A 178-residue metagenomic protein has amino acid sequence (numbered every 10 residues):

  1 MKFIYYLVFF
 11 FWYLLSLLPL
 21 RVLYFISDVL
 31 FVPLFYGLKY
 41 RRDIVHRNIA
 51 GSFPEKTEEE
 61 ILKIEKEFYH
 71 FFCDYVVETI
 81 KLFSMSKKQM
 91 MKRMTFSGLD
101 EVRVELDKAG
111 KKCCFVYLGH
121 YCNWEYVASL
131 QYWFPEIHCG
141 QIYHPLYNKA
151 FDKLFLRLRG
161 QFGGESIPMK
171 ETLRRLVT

Functional and structural regions predicted by a protein language model:
M1-F115, C122-N123: Membrane-proximal helical "anchor" segments flanking the first transmembrane region of inner-membrane enzymes
L23-I26, L99-V104, S129, C139 (+2 more regions): Residues in flexible loops and secondary-structure boundaries
K66, L176-T178: Small-residue-rich helix-loop
K111-E171: Catalytic core of membrane glycerolipid acyltransferases/transacylases, capturing the structured, soluble-facing
